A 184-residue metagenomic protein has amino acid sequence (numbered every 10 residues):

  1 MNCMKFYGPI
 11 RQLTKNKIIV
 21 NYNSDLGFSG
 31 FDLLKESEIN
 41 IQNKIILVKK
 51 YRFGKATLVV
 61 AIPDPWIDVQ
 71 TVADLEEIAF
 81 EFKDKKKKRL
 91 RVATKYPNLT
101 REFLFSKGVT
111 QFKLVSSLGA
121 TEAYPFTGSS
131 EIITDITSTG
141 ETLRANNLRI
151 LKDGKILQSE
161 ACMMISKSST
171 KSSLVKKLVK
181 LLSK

Functional and structural regions predicted by a protein language model:
M1-K184: Domain-level signature for soluble enzymes in the chorismate/prephenate branch of the shikimate pathway
